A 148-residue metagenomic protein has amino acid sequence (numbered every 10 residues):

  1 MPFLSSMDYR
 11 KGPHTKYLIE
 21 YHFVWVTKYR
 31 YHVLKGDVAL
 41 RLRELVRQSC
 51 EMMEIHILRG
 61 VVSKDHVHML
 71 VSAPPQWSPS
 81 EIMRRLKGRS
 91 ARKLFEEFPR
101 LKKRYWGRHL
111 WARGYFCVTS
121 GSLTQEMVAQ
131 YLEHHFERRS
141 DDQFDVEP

Functional and structural regions predicted by a protein language model:
M1-P148: Basic nucleic-acid-binding interfaces
